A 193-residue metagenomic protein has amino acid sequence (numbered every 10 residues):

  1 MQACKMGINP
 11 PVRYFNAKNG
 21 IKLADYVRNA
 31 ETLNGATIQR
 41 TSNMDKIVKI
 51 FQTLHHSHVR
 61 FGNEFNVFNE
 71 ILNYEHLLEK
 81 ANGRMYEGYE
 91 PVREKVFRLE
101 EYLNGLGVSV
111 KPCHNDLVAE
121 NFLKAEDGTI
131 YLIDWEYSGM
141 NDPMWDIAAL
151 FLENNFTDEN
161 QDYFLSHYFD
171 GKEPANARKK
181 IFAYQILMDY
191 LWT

Functional and structural regions predicted by a protein language model:
M1-F68, E75, K80-E90: ATP-binding pocket architecture of kinase catalytic cores
Q2, K179-I186: Alpha-helical transmembrane segments of integral membrane proteins
V12, R98-I147: Active-site acidic catalytic loop and adjacent metal/ATP-binding pocket of ATP-dependent phosphoryl transfer enzymes
N16, Q39, E136-G139, Q185: Structured beta->alpha junctions
V48, R93, Q185-L187: Generic structural concept
I50, K95-L99, L150: A ubiquitous structural signal for well-ordered alpha-helices
H56-N115, E126-D127, D162, S166 (+1 more regions): An alpha-helical support segment within catalytic cores of ATP-dependent transferases
M144-N176, I186-T193: Active-site activation/catalytic loop segments of kinase-like enzymes and analogous catalytic loops in related
